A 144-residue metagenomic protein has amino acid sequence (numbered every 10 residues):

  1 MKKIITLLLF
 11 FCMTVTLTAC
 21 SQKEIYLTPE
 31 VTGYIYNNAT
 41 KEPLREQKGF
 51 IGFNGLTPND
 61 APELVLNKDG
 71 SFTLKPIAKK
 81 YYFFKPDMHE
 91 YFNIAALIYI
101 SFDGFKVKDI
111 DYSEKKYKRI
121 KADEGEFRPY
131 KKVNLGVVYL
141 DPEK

Functional and structural regions predicted by a protein language model:
I4-T14: Sec-dependent N-terminal signal peptides
M13-E30, Y34-L44, G125-K144: Beta-strand-rich domain onsets/edges
G33, P62-Y82: Glycine-centered loop-to-beta-strand initiation motif
A39, F53-T57, G104-K106: Solvent-exposed strand-loop boundary residues in beta-sheet-rich modules
Q47-E63, K68: Short amphipathic beta-strand segments in non-cytosolic proteins
A61-L64, P86-M88, E124-G125: Beta-strand-rich interaction surfaces with strong enrichment in secreted/lumenal proteins
A78-K118: A short, solvent-exposed loop/turn motif at the edges and junctions of modular extracellular/periplasmic domains
